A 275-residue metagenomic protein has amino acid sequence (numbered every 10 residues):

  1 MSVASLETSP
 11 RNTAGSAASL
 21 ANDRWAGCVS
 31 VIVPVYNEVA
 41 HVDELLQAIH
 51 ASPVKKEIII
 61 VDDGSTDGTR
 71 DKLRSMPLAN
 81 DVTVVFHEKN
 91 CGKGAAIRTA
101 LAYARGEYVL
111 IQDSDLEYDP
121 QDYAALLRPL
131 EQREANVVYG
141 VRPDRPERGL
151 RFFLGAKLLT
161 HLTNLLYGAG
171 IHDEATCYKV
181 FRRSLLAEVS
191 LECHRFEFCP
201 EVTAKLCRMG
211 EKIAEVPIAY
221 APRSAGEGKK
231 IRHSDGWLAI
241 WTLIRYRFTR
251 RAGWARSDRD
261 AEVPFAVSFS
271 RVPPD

Functional and structural regions predicted by a protein language model:
M1-A26, L166-G168, L191-D275: Hydrophobic helical membrane-anchoring modules
C28-S30, E57, E201: Cell-envelope/extracellular polymer assembly enzymes that use nucleotide-activated donors
A40-E44, D67-M76: Acidic helix N-cap motif at the loop->helix transition within catalytic regions of sugar-transfer enzymes
Q47-K56: Short, acidic, metal-binding catalytic loop of nucleotide-sugar glycosyltransferases
K56-I59, R70-Y103: Conserved donor nucleotide-binding strand/loop of the catalytic core
D62-D71, L116: A conserved acidic beta->alpha catalytic loop
H87-Y103, Y108, P120-F196, R223-T242: Acceptor/aglycone-binding surface of glycosyltransferases and processive sugar-polymer synthases
